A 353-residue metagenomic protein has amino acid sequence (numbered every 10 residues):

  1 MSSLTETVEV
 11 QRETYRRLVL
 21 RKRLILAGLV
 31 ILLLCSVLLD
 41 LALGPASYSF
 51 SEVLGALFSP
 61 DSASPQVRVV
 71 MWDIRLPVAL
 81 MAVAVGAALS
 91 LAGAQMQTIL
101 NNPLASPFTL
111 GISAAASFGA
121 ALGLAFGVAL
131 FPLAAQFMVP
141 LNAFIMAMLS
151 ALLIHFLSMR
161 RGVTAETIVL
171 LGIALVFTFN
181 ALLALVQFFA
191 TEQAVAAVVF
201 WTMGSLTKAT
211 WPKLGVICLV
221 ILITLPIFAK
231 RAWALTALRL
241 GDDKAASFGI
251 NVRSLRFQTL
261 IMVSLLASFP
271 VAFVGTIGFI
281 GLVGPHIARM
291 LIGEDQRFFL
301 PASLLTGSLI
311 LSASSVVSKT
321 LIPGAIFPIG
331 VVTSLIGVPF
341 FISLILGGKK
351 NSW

Functional and structural regions predicted by a protein language model:
S2-W353: Alpha-helical transmembrane segments in inner-membrane proteins
